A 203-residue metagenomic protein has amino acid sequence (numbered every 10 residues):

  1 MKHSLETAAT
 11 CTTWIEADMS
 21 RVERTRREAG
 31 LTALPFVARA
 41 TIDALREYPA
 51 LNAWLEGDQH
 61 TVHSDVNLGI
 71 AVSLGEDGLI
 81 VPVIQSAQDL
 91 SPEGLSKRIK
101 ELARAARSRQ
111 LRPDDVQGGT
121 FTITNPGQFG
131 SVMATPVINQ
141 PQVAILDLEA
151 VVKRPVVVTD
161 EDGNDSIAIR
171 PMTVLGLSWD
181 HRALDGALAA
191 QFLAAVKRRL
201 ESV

Functional and structural regions predicted by a protein language model:
M1-V203: C-terminal catalytic/motor cores of large multi-domain enzyme assemblies
